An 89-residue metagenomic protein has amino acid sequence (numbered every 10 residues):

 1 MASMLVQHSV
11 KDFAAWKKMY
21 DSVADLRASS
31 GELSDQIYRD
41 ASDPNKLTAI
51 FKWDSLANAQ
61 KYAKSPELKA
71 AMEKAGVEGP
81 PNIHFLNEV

Functional and structural regions predicted by a protein language model:
M1-E67, K74-V89: Short S/T/G/P-rich N-terminal loop/turn motif that feeds into the first structured element of a domain
